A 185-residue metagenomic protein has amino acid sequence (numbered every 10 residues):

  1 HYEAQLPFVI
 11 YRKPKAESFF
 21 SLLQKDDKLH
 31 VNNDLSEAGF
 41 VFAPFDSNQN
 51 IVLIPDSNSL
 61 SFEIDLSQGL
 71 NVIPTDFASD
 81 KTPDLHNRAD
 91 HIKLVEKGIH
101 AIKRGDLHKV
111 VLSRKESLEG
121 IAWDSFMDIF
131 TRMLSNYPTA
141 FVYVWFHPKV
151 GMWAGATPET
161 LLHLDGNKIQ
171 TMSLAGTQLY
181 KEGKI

Functional and structural regions predicted by a protein language model:
H1, L6, P14-S18: Sequence termini and other peripheral, non-core segments
Q5-F8, S36-F40, T139-F141, G151: Short, surface-exposed beta-edge/turn micro-motifs
L6-K13, H108-V110, A140-W145: A short, Trp-centered hydrophobic/proline-enriched beta-strand micro-motif
Y11-G120, D124-S125, G166: Non-catalytic accessory segments adjacent to catalytic cores
L23, L35-E37, H163-I185: Cytosolic ligand/metal-binding cores
F45, R114-E116, W145-K149, A156-P158 (+2 more regions): Short, structured patches in soluble enzyme cores that scaffold and shape functional sites
I92, H100-D106, S135-Y137, F146-V150 (+2 more regions): Secondary-structure boundary elements
A122-D165: SIR2/sirtuin-family catalytic core signature
